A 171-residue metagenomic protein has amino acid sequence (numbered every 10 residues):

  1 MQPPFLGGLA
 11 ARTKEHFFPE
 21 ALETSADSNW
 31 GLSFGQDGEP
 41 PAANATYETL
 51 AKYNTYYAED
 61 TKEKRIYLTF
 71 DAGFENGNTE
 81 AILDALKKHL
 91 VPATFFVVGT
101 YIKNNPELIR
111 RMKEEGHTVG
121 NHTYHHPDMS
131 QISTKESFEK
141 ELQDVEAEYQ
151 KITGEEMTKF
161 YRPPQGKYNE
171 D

Functional and structural regions predicted by a protein language model:
M1-Y53: N-terminal secretory targeting signals
G38-S133, S137, E141-Q150, M157-K159 (+1 more regions): Active-site beta->alpha N-cap acidic-glycine motif
E156-M157, E170: Cysteine-centric redox/oxidoreductase cores and disulfide-bonded domains
P163-D171: Histidine/lysine/aspartate-rich catalytic loop segments that bind and position anionic ligands
